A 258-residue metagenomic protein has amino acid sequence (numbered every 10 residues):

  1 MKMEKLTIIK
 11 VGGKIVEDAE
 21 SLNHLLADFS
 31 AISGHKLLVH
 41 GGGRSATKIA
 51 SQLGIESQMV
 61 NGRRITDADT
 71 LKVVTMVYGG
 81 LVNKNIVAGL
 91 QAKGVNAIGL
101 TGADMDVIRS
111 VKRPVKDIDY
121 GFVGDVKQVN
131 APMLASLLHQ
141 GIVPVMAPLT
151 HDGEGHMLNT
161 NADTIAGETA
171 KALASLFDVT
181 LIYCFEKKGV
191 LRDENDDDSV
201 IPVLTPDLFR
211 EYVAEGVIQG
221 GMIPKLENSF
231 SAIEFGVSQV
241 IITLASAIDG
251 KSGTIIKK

Functional and structural regions predicted by a protein language model:
K2-K258: C-terminal catalytic "cap/lid" subdomain
